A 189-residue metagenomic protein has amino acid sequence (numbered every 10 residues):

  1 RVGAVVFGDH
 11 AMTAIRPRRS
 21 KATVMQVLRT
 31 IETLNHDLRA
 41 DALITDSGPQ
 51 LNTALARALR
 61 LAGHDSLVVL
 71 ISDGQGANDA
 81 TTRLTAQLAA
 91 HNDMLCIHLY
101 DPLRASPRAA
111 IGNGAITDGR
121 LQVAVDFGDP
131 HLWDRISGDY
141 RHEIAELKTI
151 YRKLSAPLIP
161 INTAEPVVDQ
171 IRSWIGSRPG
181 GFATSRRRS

Functional and structural regions predicted by a protein language model:
R1-S189: Exposed, interaction-prone extracellular/peripheral surfaces
